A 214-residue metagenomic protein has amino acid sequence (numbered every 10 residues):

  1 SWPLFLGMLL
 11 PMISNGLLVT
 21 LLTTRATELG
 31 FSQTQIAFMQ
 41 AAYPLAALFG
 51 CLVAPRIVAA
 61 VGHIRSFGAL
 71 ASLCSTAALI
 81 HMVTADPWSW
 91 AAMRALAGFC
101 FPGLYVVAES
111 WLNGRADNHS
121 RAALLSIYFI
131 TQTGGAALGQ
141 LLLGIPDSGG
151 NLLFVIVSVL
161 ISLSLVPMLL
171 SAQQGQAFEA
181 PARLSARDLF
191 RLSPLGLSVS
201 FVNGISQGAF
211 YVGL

Functional and structural regions predicted by a protein language model:
S1-P44, R191, L195-G196, G204-L214: Helix-loop boundary and gating motifs at the non-cytosolic
G30, G62, V83-A85: Helix-breaking motifs and short loop linkers at transmembrane-helix boundaries and internal kinks in secondary membrane
P44-L52, A136-A137: Residue-level signature of mid-helix packing/kink "hotspots" within the transmembrane helices of 12-pass Major
G50-G62, D147: Helix-to-loop junctions at the C-terminal end of transmembrane segments in multipass secondary transporters
R65-L79: Structural signature of the two symmetry-related core transmembrane helices
W88-L96: Paired small-residue
G103-A116: Intracellular juxtamembrane helix-capping segments at the cytosolic ends of symmetry-related transmembrane helices
G144, S158-F178: C-terminal membrane-cytosol helix-exit motif in multi-pass small-molecule transporters
